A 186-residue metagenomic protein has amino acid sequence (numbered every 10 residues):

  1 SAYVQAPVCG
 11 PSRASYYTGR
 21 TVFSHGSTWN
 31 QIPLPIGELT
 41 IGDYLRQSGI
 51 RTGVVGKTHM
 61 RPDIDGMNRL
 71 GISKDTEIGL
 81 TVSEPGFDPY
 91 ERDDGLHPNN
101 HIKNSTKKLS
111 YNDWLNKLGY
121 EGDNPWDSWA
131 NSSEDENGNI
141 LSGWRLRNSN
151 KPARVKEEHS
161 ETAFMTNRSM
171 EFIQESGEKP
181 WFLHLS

Functional and structural regions predicted by a protein language model:
S1-S186: Formylglycine-dependent sulfatase
